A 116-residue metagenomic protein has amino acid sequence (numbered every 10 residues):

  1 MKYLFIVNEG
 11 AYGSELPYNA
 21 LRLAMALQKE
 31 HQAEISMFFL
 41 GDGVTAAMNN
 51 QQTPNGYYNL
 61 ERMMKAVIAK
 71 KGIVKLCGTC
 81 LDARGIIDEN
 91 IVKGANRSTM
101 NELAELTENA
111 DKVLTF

Functional and structural regions predicted by a protein language model:
K2, A33-S36, I73: Residues at the starts of beta-strands that form the adenosine-phosphate
F5-I6, S36-L40: Short, conserved beta-strand edge motifs with alternating hydrophobic and charged residues
F5-Y18, A47-Q52: Short, glycine-rich nucleotide/cofactor-binding loops
P17-E30, I35-M37: Histidine-anchored nucleotide/phosphate-binding helix
F38-M48, T79-C80: Short, conserved active-site loops that position catalytic residues or coordinate cofactors/metal ions across diverse
N50-N55, I91-K93: Short glycine-enriched, charge-decorated loop/helix-capping segments at active-site entrances that position
T53-C80: A glycine-rich helix N-cap at a beta->alpha junction
A83-F116: C-terminal structural segments of small proteins and small subunits
